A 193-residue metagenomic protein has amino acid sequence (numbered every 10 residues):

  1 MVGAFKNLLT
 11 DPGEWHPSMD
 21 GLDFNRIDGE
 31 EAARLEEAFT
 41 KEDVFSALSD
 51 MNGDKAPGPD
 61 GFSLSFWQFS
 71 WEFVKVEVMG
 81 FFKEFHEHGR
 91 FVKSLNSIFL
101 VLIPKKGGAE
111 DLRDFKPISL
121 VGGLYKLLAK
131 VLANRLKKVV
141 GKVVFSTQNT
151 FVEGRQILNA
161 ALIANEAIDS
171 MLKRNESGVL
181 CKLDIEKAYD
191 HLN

Functional and structural regions predicted by a protein language model:
M1-R113: Surface-exposed loop/turn segments and immediately adjacent short secondary-structure elements within folded domains
N7, F99, P117-I118, T150 (+1 more regions): Beta-sheet entry/capping signal
K55-F62, S94, D111-L120, A161-N193: Conserved catalytic palm subdomain of right-hand nucleotidyl-transferase polymerases, strongest for RNA-directed enzymes
P59, P104-K106, G123-L124, L136 (+2 more regions): Residues immediately flanking
F62-S70, Q148-R155, K182-A188: Conserved short loop/turn motifs at secondary-structure junctions
N96-S97, G141-N149: A short alpha-helix capping/helix-loop junction motif
R113-V144, L162: Conserved pre-motif C helix in the palm subdomain of viral-like polymerases
Q156-A160: Phosphate/oxyanion-binding active-site loops and adjacent basic polyanion-contact surfaces
